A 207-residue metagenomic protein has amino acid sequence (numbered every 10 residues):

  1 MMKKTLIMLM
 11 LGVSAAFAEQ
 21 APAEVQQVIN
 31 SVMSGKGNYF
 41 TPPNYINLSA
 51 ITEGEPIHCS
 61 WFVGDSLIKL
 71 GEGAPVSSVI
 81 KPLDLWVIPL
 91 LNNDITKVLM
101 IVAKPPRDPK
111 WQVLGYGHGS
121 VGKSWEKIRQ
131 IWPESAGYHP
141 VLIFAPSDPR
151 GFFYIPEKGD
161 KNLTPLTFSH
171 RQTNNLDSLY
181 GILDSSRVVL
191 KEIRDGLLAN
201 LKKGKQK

Functional and structural regions predicted by a protein language model:
M1-M2: N-terminal secretory signal peptides that target proteins for export/translocation
T5-S14: Sec-dependent N-terminal signal peptides
S14-A15, V98: Generic detector of short, well-ordered, non-transmembrane alpha-helical segments enriched in hydrophobic residues
E19-P75, G119-Y138: Short, non-transmembrane alpha-helical segments in secretory-pathway proteins
N30, N38, N44-N47, N92-N93 (+3 more regions): Detector for Asparagine
L48-P106, G151-K158: Exposed beta-strand-loop-beta-strand "reactive/processing" segments of non-cytosolic proteins
T96-D148, K158-K207: A short, surface-exposed interaction/processing loop segment used at functional sites
